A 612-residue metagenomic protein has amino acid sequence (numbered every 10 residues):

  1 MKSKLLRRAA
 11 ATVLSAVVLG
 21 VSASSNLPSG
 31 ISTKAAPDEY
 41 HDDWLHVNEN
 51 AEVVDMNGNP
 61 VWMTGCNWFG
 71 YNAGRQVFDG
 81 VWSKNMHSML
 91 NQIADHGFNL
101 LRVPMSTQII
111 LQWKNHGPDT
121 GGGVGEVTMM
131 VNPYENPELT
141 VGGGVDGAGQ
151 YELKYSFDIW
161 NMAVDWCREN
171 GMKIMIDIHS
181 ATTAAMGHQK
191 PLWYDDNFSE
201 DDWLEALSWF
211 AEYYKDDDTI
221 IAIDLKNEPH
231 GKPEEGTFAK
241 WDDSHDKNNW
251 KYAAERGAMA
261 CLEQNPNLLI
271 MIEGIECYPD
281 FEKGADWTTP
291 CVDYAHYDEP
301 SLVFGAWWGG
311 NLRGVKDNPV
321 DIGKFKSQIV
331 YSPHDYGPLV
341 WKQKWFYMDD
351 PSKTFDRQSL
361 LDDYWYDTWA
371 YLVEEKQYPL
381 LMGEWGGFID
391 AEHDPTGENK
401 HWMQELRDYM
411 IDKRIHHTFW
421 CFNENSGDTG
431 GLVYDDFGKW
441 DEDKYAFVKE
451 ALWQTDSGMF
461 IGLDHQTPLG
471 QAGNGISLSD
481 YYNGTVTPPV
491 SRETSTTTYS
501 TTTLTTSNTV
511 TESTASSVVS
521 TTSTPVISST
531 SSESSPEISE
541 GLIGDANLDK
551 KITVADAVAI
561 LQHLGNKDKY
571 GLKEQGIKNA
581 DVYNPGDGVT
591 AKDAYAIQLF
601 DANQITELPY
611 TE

Functional and structural regions predicted by a protein language model:
K2-V13: Bacterial N-terminal signal peptides that target proteins for export
R8, K34-P37: Mature N-terminal, pre-catalytic/accessory segment of carbohydrate-active enzymes
A9-A10, G20-I31, T496-E612: Cellulosome-associated attachment modules in secreted, modular CAZymes
D38-D286, P290, D298, W308 (+3 more regions): Active-site mouth of glycoside hydrolases
F69-G74, Y336-L339, N566, N603: Active-site/binding-pocket entry motifs
W82, Y194, L204-I221, K226-K413: Extracellular glycoside hydrolase catalytic/binding regions
H179, H334, H563: Histidine-centered active-site/metal-ligand motif
D356-Q358, D362-P488: Substrate-binding cleft of secreted/luminal carbohydrate-active enzymes
